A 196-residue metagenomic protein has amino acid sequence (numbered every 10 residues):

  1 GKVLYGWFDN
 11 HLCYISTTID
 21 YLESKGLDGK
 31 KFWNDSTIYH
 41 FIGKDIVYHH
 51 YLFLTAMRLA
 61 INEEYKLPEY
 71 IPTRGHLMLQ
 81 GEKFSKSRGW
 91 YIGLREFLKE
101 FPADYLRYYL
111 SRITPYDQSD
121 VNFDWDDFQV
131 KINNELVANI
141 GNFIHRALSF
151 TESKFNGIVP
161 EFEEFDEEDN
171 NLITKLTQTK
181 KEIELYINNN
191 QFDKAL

Functional and structural regions predicted by a protein language model:
G1-S153, N189, K194-A195: Structured secondary-structure scaffolds
D126, I158-E184: Acidic, turn-prone loop/beta-hairpin segments
